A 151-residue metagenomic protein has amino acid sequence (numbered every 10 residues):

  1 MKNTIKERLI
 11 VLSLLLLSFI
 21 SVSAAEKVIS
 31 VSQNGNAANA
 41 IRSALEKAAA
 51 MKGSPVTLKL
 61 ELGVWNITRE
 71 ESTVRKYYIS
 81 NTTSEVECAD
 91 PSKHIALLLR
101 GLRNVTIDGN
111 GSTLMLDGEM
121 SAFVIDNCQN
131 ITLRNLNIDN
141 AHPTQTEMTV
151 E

Functional and structural regions predicted by a protein language model:
K2-V11: Bacterial N-terminal signal peptides that target proteins for export
V11-I20: Bacterial N-terminal signal peptides
V22-E26: Boundary at the C-terminal end of the N-terminal hydrophobic targeting segment
K27-S30, S80-T82: Short, basic, glycine/proline-bearing loop/turn elements
I29-K59: Acidic Gly/Asp/Thr-rich repetitive segments characteristic of extracellular carbohydrate-active and adhesion proteins
E46-A49, N66-T106, M115-R134, H142-E151: Extracellular beta-strand-rich solenoid/capping regions of secreted or surface-exposed proteins that bind or remodel
T57-E61, T106-D108, T132: Residues within well-ordered beta-strands of beta-sheet-rich folds
V64, G111-T113, N137: A structural signal for beta-strand register positions
